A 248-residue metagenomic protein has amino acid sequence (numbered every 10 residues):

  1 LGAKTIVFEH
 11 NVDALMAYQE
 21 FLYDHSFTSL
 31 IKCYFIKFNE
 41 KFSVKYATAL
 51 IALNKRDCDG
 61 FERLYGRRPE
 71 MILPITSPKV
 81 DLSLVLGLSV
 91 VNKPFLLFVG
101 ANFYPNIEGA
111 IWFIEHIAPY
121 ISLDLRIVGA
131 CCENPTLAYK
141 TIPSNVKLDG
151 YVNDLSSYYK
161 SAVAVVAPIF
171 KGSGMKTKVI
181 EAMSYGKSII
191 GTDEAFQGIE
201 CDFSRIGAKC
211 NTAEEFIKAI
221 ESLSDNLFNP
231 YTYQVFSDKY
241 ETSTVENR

Functional and structural regions predicted by a protein language model:
I6-F38, N92: Acceptor-binding helix/loop patch of EC 2.4 sugar-transfer enzymes, predominantly nucleotide-sugar-dependent
V7, L30-K37, K41-L84: Donor nucleotide-sugar binding/catalytic pocket of nucleotide-sugar-dependent glycosyltransferases
K41-K45, N153-V163, S184: Short acidic alpha-helix that forms the nucleotide-activated donor recognition element in Leloir-type transferases
I72-S144, L148-K160, C210: Conserved catalytic-core segment of nucleotide-activated headgroup transferases in glycan assembly
S156, T177-S184, G198-I199: Short alpha-helical segment that forms part of, or immediately flanks, the ligand-binding pocket in carbohydrate-active
V165, K178-E181, S188-T192: Short hydrophobic beta-strand element within catalytic cores of glycosyltransferases and related nucleotide-activated
S204-E214, I220-L227: Conserved acidic donor-binding segment of nucleotide-sugar-dependent glycosyltransferases
D225-R248: A charged, aromatic-enriched C-terminal amphipathic alpha-helix characteristic of glycosyltransferases across folds
